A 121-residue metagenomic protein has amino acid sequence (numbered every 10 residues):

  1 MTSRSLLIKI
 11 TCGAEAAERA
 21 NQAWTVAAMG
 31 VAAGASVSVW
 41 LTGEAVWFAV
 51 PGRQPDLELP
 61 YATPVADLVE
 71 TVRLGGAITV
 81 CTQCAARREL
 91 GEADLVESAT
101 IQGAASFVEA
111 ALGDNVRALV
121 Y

Functional and structural regions predicted by a protein language model:
S5, S36-S38, A77: Residues at the starts of beta-strands that form the adenosine-phosphate
L7-N21, G52-R53: Short, glycine-rich nucleotide/cofactor-binding loops
I8-K9, S38-T42: Short, conserved beta-strand edge motifs with alternating hydrophobic and charged residues
A20-A35, V39: Histidine-anchored nucleotide/phosphate-binding helix
A45-L59: N-terminal beta-loop-helix "entrance" segment that forms/cooperates in small-molecule cofactor or anionic ligand
P55-A86: A glycine-rich helix N-cap at a beta->alpha junction
R88, E92-L95, T100-L112: A short aromatic-anchored loop/beta-hairpin motif
L119-Y121: Aromatic- and Gly/Pro-rich donor/ligand-binding loops that form nucleotide- or phosphate-bearing donor binding pockets
